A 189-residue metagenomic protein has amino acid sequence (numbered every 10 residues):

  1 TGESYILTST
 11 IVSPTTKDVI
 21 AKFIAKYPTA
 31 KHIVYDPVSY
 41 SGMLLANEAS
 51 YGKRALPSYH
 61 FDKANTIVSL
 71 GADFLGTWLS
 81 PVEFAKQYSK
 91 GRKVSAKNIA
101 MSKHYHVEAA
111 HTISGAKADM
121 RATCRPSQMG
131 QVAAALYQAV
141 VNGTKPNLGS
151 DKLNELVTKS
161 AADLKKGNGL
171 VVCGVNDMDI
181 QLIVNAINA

Functional and structural regions predicted by a protein language model:
T1-A189: Cofactor-pocket helix-loop regions in the catalytic cores of large enzyme subunits
